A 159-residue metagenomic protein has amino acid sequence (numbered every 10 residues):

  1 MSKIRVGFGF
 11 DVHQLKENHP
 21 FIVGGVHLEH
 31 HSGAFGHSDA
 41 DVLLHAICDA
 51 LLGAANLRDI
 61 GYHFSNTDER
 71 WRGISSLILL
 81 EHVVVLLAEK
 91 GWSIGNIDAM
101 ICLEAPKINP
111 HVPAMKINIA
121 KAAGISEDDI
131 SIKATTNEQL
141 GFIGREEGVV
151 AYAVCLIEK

Functional and structural regions predicted by a protein language model:
S2-M115, A122-A123: RNase III-family endoribonuclease catalytic core
P20, N118, E146-V150: A glycine- and small-aliphatic-rich helix-loop capping segment at beta-alpha/alpha-beta transitions that lines
S126-D129: Short acidic capping loops at alpha-helix termini that bridge into adjacent secondary structure
I132-T136: Pyridoxal 5′-phosphate
E138-L140: Glycine-rich phosphate/pyrophosphate-binding beta-alpha loops
I143-K159: C-terminal edge-of-domain segments
